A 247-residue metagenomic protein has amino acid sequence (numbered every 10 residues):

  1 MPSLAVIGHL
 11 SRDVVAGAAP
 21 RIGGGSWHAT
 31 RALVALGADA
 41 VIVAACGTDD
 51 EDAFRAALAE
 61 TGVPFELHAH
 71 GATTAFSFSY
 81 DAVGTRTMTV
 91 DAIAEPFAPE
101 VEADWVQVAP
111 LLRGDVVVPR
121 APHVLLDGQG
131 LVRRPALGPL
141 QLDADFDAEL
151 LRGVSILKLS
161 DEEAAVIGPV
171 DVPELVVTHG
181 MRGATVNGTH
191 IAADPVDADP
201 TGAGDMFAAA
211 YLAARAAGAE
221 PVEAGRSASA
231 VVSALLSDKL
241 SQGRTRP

Functional and structural regions predicted by a protein language model:
P2-V6, S11-P20, V34-D115, P119-H123: Conserved N-terminal subdomain of the carbohydrate kinase-like
I22-G25, P139-D145, A192-A193: Charged helix-capping and loop-helix junction motifs
G24-A35: Histidine-anchored nucleotide/phosphate-binding helix
L33, S160, G204: Short, conserved phosphate/pyrophosphate- and ester-handling motifs at nucleotide-, phospho-/glycolipid
E60-E66, M88-T89, A103-V106, A121-L126 (+3 more regions): Active-site regions of enzymes building and remodeling cell-envelope glycoconjugates
F76-S77, R133-P139, V186-G188, A198-D205: Short, charged, surface-exposed secondary-structure boundary motifs
W105-V170, M181-G183: Conserved beta-alpha-beta core of the PfkB/ribokinase-like small-molecule kinase fold
E174, D194-P247: Conserved post-catalytic alpha-helical subdomain immediately downstream of the catalytic base and nucleotide-binding
